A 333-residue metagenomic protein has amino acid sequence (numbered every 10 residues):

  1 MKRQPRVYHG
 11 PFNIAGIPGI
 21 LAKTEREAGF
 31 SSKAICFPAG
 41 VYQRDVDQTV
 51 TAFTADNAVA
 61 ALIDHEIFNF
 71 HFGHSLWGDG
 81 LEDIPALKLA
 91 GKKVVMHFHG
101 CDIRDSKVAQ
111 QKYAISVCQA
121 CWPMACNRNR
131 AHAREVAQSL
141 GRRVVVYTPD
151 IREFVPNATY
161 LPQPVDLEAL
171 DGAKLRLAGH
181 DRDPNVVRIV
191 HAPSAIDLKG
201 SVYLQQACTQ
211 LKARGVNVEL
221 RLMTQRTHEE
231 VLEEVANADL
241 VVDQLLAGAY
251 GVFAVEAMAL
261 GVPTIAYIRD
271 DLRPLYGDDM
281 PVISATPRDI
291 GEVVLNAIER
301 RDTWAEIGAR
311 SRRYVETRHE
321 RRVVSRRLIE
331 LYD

Functional and structural regions predicted by a protein language model:
V7, V165-K199, Q205: Conserved donor-binding/catalytic core segment of Leloir-type glycosyltransferases
G16-I20, I196-Q210: A conserved mid-protein helix/loop that constitutes part of the nucleotide-sugar donor-binding site
Y42, M96-R128, L198, R269 (+1 more regions): Acceptor-binding helix/loop patch of EC 2.4 sugar-transfer enzymes, predominantly nucleotide-sugar-dependent
C118-R176, D181: Donor nucleotide-sugar binding/catalytic pocket of nucleotide-sugar-dependent glycosyltransferases
L245-L246: Aromatic "clamp/platform" in nucleotide-sugar-dependent glycosyltransferases that forms part of the donor/acceptor
P263-A266: Short hydrophobic beta-strand element within catalytic cores of glycosyltransferases and related nucleotide-activated
R273-L295: Change "using UDP/GDP/dTDP sugars" to "using nucleotide sugars
E299-Y332: A charged, aromatic-enriched C-terminal amphipathic alpha-helix characteristic of glycosyltransferases across folds
